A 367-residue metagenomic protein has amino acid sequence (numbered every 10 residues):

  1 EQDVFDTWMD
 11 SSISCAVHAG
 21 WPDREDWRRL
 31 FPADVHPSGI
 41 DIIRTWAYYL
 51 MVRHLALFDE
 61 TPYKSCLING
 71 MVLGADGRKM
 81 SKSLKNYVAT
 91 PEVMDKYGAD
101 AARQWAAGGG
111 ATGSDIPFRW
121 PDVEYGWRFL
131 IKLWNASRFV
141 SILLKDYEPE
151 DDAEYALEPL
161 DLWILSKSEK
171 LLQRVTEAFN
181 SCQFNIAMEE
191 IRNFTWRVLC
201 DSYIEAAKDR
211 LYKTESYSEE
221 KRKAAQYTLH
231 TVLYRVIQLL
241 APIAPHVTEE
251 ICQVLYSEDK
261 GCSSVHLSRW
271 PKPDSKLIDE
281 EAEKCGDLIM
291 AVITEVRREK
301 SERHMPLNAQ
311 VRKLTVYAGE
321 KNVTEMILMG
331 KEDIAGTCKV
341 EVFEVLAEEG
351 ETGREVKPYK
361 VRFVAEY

Functional and structural regions predicted by a protein language model:
E1-M9, I13, A56-A99, R119-Y367: Feature 926 captures the class I aminoacyl-tRNA synthetase adenylation module centered on the KMSKS loop
V4, L30-D41: A short glycine/serine-rich beta->alpha loop
H18-P22: Reverse-transcriptase-like RNA-dependent polymerase core
D26-A33, S114-D115, D274-L277: Short glycine/proline-rich turn/loop motifs
Q104-W105: Non-catalytic, structured segments within soluble enzyme domains
